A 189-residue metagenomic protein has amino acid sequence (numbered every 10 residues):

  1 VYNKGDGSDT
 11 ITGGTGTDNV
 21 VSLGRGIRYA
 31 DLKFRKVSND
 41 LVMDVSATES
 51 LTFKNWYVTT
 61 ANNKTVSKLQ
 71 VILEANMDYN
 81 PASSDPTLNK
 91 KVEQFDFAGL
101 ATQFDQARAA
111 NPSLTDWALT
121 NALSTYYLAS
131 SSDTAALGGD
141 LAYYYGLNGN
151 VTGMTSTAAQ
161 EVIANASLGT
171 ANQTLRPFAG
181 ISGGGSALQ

Functional and structural regions predicted by a protein language model:
V1-V37, E49-A61: Acidic, glycine-rich calcium-binding repeat modules characteristic of RTX/beta-roll and related beta-solenoid repeat
D40-Q189: Low-complexity acidic/polar repeat-biased segments
